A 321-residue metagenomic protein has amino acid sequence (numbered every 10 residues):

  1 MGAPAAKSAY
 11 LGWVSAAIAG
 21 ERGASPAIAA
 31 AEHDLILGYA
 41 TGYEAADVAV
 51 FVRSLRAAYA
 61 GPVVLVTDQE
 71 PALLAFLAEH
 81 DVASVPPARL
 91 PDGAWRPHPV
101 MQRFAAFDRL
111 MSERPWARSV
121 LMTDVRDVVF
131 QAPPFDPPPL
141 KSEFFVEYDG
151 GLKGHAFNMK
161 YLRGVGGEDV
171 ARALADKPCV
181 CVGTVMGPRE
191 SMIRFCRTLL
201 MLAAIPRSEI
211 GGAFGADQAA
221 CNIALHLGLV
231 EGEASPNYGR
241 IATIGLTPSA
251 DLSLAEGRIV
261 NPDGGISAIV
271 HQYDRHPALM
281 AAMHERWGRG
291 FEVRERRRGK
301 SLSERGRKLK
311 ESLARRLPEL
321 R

Functional and structural regions predicted by a protein language model:
G2-Q102, R109-A117, E190, G306-R321: N-terminal anchoring/stem segment of glycosyltransferases
L37-T41, L65-Q69, T123-V125, V146-E147 (+3 more regions): Short His-Asn-centered micro-motif
V64-V66, S119-D124, F130, F145 (+3 more regions): A structural signal for short, well-ordered beta-strand segments and their strand-loop junctions that often border
A72-A75, A94, V128-A132, P137-P138 (+4 more regions): Short catalytic/ligand-binding loop motif for oxyanion handling, primarily in non-cytosolic enzymes, centered on
A106-F157, E190: GT-A fold catalytic core of metal-dependent nucleotide-sugar glycosyltransferases, centered on the diacidic
M159-D176: Short, flexible, basic/aromatic active-site loop/helix in glycosyltransferases
L174-A278: Catalytic core and acceptor-binding pocket of nucleotide-sugar-dependent glycosyltransferases
A242-R321: C-terminal catalytic/acceptor-binding lobe
